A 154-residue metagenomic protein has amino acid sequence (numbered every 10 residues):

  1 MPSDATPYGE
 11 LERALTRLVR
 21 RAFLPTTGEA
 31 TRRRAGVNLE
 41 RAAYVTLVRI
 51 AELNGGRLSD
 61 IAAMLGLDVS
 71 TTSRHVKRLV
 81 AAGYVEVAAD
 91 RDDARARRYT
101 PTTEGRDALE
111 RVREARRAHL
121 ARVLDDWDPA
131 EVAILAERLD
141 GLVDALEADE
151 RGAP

Functional and structural regions predicted by a protein language model:
M1-R41, P154: N-terminal leader segment of winged-helix/HTH proteins
E10, L18, A22-A30, E114-D149: Amphipathic alpha-helical dimerization/coiled-coil segments that flank or bridge DNA-binding/regulatory modules
V45-A51, D107: Pre-recognition alpha-helix immediately N-terminal to the DNA-recognition helix within helix-turn-helix or winged-helix
L53-R57: Short capping segments at the starts of secondary-structure elements
A62: The alpha-helix within a helix-turn-helix
D68: Helix-turn-helix DNA-binding motif, specifically the short coil turn and the N-cap/start of the second
K77-I134: Charged, amphipathic alpha-helical coiled-coil/dimerization segments
